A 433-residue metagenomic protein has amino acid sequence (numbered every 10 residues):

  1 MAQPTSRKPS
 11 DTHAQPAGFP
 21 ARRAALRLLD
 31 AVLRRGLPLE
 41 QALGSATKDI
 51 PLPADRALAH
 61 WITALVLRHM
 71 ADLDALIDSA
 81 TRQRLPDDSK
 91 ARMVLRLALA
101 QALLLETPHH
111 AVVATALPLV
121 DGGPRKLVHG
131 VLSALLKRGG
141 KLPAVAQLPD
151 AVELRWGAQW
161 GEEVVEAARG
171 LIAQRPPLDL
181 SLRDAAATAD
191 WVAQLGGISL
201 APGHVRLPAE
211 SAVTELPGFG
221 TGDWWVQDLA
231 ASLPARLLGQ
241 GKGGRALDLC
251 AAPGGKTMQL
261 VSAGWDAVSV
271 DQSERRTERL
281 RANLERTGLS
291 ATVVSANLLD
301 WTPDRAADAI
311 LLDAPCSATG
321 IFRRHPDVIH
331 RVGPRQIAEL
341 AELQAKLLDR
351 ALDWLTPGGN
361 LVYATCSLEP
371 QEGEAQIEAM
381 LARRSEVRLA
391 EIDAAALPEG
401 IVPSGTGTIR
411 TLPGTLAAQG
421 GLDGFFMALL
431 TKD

Functional and structural regions predicted by a protein language model:
M1-D433: S-adenosylmethionine
